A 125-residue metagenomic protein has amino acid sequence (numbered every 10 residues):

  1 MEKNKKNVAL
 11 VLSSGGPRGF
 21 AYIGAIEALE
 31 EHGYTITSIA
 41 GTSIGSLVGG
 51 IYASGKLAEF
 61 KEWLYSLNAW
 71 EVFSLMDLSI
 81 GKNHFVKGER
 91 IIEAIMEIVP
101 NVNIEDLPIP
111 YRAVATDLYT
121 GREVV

Functional and structural regions predicted by a protein language model:
M1-T42, G50-V125: Patatin-like phospholipase
